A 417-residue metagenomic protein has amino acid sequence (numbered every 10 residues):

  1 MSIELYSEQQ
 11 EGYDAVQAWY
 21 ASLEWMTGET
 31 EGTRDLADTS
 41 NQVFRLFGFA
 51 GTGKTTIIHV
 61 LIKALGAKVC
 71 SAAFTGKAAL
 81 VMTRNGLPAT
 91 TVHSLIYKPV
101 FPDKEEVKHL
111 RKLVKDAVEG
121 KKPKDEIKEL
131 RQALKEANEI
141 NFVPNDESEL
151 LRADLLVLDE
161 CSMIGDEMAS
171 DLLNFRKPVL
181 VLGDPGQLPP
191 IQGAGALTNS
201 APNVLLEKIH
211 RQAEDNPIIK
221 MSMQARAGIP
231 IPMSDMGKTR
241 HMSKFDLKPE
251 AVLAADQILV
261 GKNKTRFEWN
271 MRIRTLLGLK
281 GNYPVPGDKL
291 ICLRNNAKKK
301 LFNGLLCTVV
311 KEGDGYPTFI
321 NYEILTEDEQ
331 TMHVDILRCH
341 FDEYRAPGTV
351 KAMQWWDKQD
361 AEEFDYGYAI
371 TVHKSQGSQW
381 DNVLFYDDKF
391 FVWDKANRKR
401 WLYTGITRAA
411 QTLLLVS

Functional and structural regions predicted by a protein language model:
M1-E11: Dynamic helix-loop-helix/coil hinge segments at AAA+ ATPase domain boundaries and subdomain interfaces
Q9, T75, K262, G377: Short, conserved phosphate/pyrophosphate- and ester-handling motifs at nucleotide-, phospho-/glycolipid
A15-Q17, E24-L46, T52, L134 (+3 more regions): Conserved helicase motor core of P-loop NTPases
D35-K115, E119, K124-G237: ASCE P-loop NTPase helicase motor core
F74, M168-A169, N303-L305, N397-L402: Short beta-alpha junctions and helix-cap segments that line functional grooves
L155, Q257, N382-L384: Structural motif
Y322-S417: C-terminal accessory regions
